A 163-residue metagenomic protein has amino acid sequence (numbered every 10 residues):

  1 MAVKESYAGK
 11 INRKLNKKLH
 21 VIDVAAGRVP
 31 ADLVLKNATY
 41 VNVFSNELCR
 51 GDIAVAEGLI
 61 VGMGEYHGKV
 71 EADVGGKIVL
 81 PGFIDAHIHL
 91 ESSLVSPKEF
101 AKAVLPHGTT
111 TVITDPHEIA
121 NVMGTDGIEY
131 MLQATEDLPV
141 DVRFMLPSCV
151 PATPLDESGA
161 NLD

Functional and structural regions predicted by a protein language model:
A2-A25, K102-D163: Divalent-metal coordination cores built from histidine and acidic residues
K10-P81: Histidine-rich, glycine-flanked metal-binding segment
P30-L35, Y66-D115: Replace "His-x-His-based motif
T39, E57-L59, I88-L90, P116-E118 (+1 more regions): Short glycine-rich, polar/acidic loop-and-turn segments at beta strand-coil junctions
N42-N46, S93, E157-L162: Short loop/turn motifs at secondary-structure junctions and domain boundaries
